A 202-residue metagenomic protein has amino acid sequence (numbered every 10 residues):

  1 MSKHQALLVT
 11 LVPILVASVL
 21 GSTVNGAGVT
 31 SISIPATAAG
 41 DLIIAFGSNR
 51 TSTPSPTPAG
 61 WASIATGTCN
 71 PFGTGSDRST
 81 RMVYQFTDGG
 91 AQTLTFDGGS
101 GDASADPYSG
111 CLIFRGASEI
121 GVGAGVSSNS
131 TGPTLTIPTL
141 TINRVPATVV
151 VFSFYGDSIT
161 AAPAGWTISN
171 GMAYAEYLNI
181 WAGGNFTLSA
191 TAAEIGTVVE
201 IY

Functional and structural regions predicted by a protein language model:
M1-Q5: Bacterial N-terminal signal peptides that target proteins for export
A6-Y202: Primarily extracytoplasmic/secreted proteins and surface-exposed domains characterized by disulfide-bonded cysteine
